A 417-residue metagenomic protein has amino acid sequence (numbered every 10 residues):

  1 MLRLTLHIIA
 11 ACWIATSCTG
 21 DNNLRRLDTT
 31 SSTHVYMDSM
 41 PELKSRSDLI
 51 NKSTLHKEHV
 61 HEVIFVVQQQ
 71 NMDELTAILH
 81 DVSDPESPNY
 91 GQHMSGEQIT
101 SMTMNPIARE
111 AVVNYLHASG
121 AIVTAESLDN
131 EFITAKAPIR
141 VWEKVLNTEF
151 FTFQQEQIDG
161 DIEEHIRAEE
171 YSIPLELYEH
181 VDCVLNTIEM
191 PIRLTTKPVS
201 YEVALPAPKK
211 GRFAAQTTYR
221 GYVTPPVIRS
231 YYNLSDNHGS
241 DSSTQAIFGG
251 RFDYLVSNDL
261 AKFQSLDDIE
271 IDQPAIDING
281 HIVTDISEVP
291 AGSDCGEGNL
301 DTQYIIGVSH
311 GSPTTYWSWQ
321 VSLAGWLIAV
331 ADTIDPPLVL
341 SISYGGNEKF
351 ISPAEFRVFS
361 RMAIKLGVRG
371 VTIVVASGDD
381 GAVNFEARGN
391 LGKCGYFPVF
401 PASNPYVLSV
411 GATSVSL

Functional and structural regions predicted by a protein language model:
M1-T5, N23-R26: Acidic/proline-rich low-complexity IDRs
R3-S17: Cleavable N-terminal signal peptides of Sec/SRP-targeted secreted and luminal proteins
T19-D21: Boundary of Sec targeting at the N-terminus
N23-L128, T134, I139-A412: Substrate-binding/charge-relay-adjacent region of secreted/lumenal peptidase catalytic domains
S414-S416: A shared catalytic/ligand-binding motif for oxyanion handling
